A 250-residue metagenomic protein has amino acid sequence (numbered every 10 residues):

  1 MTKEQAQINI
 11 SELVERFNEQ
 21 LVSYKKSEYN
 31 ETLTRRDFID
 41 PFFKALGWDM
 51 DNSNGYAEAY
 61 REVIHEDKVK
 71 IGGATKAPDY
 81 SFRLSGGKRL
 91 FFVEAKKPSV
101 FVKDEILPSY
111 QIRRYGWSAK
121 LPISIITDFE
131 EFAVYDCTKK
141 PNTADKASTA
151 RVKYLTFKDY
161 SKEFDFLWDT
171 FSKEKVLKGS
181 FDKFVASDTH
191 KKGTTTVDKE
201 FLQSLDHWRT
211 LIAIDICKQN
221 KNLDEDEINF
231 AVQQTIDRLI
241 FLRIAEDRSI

Functional and structural regions predicted by a protein language model:
M1-L21, I71-A74, P78, L84-L90 (+2 more regions): Short, basic/polar, glycine-containing "phosphate-handling" surface segments that engage DNA
T2, N30, S53-G55, F91: Generic signature of intrinsically disordered, low-complexity, basic-rich segments and short cationic peptides
V22, K26-D40: Nuclease catalytic cores
S27, E31, V69-K70, F101: Short secondary-structure transition/capping motifs
D37-K44, R114: Residue-level detector of alpha-helical secondary structure
F42, N52-G86: Active-site metal-binding core of divalent-cation-utilizing nuclease and nuclease-like domains
F43-W48, A213, C217: A general structural signal for alpha-helical elements within enzymatic catalytic domains
L46-D51, A245-I250: Short helix-capping/linker segments at secondary-structure and domain boundaries
